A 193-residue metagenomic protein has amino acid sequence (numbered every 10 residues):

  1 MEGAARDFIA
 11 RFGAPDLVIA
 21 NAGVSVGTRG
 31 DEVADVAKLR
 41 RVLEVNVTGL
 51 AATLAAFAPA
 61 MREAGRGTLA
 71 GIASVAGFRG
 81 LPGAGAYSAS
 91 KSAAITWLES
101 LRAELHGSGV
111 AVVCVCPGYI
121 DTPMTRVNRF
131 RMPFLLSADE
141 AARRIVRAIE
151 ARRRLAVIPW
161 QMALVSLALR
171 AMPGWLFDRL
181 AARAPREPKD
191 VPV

Functional and structural regions predicted by a protein language model:
M1-G13: Conserved amphipathic alpha-helix within the SDR
S25-R40, G83: Conserved mid-core segment of classical short-chain dehydrogenase/reductases
L54, S90: Active-site helix of classical SDR
S74: Residue(s) in the substrate-gating loop at a strand-loop-helix junction that position the organic substrate next
R79, S100-A111: Active-site-adjacent segment of SDR/Rossmann-fold oxidoreductases
G80-S88, S100, N128: Active-site loop-to-helix junction immediately N-terminal to the catalytic Tyr of the SDR YXXXK motif in Rossmann-fold
C114, F130-V165: C-terminal helical subdomain
